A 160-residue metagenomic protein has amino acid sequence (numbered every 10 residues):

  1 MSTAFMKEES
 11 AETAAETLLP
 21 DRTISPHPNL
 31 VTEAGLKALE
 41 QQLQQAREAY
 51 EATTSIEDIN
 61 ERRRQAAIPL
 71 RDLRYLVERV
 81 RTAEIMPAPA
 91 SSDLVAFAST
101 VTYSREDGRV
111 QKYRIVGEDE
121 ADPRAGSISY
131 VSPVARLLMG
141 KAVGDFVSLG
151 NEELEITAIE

Functional and structural regions predicted by a protein language model:
M1-R79: Helix-rich terminal scaffold detector
I24, I56-I59, I68, I85 (+3 more regions): Weak global preference for isoleucine
P26, T32-E33, A38, T82 (+4 more regions): Generic structural "secondary-structure junction" signal
T32, R79, E152-E153, I159: Low-complexity, charged, repeat-rich alpha-helical/coil interaction segments
E78-P87: Interdomain regulatory linker/hinge segments that flank or connect interaction modules in polarity/junction/synaptic
P87-L154, E160: Non-DNA-binding regulatory cores of transcription-related proteins, predominantly C-terminal effector-binding
